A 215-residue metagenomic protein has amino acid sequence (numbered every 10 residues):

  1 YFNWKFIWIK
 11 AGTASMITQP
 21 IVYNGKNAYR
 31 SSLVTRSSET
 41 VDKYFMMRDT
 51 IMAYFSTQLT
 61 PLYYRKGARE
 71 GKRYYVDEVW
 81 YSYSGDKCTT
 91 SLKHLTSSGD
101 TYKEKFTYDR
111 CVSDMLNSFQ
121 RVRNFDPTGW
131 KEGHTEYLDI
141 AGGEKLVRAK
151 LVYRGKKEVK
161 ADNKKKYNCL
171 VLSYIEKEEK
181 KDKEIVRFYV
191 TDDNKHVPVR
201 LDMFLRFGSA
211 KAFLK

Functional and structural regions predicted by a protein language model:
Y1-G85, N124-K215: Acidic, serine/threonine-rich low-complexity disordered tracts
D77-R123: Hydrophobic, well-structured mid-protein blocks that either form specific transmembrane helices
